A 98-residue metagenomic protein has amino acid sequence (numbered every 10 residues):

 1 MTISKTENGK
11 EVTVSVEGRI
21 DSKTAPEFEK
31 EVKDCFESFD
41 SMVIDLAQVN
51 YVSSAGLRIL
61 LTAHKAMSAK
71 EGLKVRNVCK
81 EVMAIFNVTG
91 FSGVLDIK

Functional and structural regions predicted by a protein language model:
T2-I3, D34: Short leucine-rich amphipathic alpha-helices used at interfaces
I3-F28: STAS-typified acidic loop motif
S22-V94: Amphipathic alpha-helical interaction surfaces in cytosolic regulatory modules
D96-K98: Short acidic-hydrophobic, aromatic-tinged amphipathic segments that line or gate anion-handling sites
